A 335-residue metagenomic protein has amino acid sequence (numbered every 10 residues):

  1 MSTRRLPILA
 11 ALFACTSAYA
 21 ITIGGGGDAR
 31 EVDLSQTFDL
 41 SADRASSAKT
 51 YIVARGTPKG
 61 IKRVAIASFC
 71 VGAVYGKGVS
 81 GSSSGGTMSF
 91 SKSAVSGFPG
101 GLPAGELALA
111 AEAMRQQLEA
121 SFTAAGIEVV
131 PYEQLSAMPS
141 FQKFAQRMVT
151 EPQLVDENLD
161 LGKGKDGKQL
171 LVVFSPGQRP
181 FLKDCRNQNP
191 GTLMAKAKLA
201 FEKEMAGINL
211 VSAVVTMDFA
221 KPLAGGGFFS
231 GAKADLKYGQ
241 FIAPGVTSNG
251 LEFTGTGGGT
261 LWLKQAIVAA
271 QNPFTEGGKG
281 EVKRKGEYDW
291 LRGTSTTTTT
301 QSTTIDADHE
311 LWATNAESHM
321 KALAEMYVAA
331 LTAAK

Functional and structural regions predicted by a protein language model:
M1-I8: Bacterial N-terminal signal peptides that target proteins for export
L9-S17: Bacterial N-terminal signal peptides
I21-Q169, L182, N187-G231, D235 (+7 more regions): A structural "domain/chain start" motif
P131, F174-Q178: Helix N-cap / beta->alpha transition motif
